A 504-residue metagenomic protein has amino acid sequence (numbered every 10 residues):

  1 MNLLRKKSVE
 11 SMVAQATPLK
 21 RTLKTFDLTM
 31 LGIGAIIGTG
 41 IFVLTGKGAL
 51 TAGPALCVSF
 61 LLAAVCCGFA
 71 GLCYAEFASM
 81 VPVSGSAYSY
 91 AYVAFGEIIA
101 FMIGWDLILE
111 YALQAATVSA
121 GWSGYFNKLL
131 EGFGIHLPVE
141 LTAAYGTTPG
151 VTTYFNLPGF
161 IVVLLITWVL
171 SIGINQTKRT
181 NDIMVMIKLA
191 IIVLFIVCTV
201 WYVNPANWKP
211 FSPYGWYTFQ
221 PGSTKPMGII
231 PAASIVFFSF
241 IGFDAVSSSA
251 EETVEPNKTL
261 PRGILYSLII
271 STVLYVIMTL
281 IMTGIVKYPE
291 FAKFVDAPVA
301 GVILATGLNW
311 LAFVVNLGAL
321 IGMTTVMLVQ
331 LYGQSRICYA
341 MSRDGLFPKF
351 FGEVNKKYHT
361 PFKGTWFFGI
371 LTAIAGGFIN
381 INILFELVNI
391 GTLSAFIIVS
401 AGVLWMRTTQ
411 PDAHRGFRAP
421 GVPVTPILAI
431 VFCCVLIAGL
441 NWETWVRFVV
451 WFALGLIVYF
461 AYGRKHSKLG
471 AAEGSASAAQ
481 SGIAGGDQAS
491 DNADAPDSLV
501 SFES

Functional and structural regions predicted by a protein language model:
M1-T45, L50-P54, L61, G68-L72 (+5 more regions): Membrane-interface "cap" regions at the ends of multi-pass membrane proteins
A14-L19, L56-C57, G134-G159, I183-N316: Helix-loop-helix junctions that connect adjacent transmembrane segments in multi-pass membrane transporters
K20, I41-T148, M227, S267-I270 (+2 more regions): Extracellular loop-to-transmembrane helix junctions
K20, T25, Y154-F160, V254-Y275 (+4 more regions): Loop-to-transmembrane helix boundary motifs in multi-pass membrane proteins
F42, V83, D106-G124, I235 (+4 more regions): Membrane-helix boundary/coupling elements in multi-pass transport proteins
S123, Y154-W208, I264-L268, F385-I398 (+2 more regions): Membrane-interface loop-to-helix entry segments
K128, I191-F195, Q330, C338 (+3 more regions): Hydrophobic alpha-helical segments of multi-pass membrane transport proteins
V151-F155, F350-F362, F396-T444, K465-E473: C-terminal membrane-solvent junction of multi-pass transporters and transport-like membrane proteins
